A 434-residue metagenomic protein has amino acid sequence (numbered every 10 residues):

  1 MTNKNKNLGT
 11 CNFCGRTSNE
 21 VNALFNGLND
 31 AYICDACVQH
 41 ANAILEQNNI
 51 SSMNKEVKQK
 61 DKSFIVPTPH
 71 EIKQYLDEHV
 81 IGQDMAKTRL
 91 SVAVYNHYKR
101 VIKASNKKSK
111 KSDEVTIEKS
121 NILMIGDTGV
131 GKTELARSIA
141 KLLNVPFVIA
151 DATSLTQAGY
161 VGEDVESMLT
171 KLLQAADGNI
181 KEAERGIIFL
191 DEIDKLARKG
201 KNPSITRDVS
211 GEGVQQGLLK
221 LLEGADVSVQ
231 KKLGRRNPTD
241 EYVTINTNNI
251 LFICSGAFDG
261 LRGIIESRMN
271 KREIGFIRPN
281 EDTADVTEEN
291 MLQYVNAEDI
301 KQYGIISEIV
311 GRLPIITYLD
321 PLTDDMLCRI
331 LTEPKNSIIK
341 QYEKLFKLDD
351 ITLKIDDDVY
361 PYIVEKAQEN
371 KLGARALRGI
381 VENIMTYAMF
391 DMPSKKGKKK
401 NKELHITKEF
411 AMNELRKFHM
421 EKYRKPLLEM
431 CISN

Functional and structural regions predicted by a protein language model:
T2-N26, A31, D35-A36, A43-V148 (+2 more regions): AAA+ P-loop NTPase nucleotide-binding core of proteostasis motors
